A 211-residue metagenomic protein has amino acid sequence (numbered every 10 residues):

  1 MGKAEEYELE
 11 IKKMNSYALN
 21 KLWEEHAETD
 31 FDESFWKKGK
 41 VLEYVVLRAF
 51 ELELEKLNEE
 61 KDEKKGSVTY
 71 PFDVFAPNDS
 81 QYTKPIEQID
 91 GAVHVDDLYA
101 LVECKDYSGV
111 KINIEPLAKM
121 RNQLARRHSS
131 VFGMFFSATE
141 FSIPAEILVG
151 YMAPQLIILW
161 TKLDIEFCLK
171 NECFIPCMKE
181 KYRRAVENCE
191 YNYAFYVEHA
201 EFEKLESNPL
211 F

Functional and structural regions predicted by a protein language model:
M1-F211: Mixed-charge (Asp/Glu-Lys/Arg
